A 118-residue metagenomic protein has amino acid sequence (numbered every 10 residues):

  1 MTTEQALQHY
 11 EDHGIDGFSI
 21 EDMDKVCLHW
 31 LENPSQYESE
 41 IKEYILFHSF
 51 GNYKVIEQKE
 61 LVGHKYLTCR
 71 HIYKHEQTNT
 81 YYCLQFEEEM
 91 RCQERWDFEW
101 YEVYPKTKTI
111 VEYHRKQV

Functional and structural regions predicted by a protein language model:
M1, E76-T78, P105-T107: A detector of low-complexity, intrinsically disordered, Ser/Thr/Gly/Pro/Ala-rich segments
M1-H64: N-terminal domain-onset segments
N33, Y66, L84, T107-Y113: Generic ordered-secondary-structure signal
I45-E99: Acidic, low-complexity, intrinsically disordered interaction modules
E88-V118: A short, surface-exposed interaction/processing loop segment used at functional sites
